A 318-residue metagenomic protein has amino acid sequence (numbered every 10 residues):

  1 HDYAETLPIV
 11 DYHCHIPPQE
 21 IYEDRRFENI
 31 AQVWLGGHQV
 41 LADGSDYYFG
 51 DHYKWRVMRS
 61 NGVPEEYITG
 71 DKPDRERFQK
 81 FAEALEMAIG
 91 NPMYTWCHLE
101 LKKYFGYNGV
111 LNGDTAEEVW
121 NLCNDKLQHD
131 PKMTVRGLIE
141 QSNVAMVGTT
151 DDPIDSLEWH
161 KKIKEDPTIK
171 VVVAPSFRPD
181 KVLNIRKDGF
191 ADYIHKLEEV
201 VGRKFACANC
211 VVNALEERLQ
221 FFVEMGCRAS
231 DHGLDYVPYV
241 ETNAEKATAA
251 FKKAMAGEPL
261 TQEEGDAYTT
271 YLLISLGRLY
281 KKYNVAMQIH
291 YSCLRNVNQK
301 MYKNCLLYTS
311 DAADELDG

Functional and structural regions predicted by a protein language model:
H1-P8, C14-Y283: Metal-cofactor-binding active-site regions of metalloenzymes
H13-P17, H290, Y308: Histidine-centered divalent metal-coordination motifs
F27, M301-L306: Short low-complexity, flexible loop/linker segments enriched in glycine and/or proline with clustered acidic
N296: Surface-exposed loop and adjacent secondary-structure segments within mature catalytic domains
Y308-E315: Conserved small/polar residues in nucleotide/adenosyl-binding loops
